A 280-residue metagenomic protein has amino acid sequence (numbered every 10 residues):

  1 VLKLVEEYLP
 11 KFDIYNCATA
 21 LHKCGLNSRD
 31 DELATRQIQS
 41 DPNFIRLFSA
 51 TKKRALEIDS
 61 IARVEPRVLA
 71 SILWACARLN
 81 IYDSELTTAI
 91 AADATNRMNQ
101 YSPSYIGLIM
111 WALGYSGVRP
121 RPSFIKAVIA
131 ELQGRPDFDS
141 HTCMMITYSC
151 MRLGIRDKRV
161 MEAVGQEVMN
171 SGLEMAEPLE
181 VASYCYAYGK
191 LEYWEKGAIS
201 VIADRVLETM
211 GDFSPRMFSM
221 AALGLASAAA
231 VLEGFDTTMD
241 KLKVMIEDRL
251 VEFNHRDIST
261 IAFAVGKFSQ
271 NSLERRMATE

Functional and structural regions predicted by a protein language model:
V1-E280: Eukaryotic RNA-binding helical-repeat scaffolds
